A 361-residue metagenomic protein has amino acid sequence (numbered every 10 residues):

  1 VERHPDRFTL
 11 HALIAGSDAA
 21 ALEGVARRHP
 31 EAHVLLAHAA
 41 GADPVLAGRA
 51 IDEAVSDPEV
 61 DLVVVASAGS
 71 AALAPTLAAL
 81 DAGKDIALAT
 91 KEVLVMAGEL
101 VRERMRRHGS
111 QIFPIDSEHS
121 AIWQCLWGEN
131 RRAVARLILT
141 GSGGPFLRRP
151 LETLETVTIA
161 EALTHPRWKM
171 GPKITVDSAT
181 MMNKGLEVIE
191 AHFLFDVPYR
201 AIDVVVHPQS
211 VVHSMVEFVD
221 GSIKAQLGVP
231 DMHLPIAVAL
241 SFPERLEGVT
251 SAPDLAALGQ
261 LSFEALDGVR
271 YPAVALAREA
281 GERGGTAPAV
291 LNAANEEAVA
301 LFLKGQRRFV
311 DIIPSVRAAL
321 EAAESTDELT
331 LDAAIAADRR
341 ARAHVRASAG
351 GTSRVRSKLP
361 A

Functional and structural regions predicted by a protein language model:
V1-A361: Catalytic, metal-anchored helix/loop core of enzyme active sites in primary metabolism
